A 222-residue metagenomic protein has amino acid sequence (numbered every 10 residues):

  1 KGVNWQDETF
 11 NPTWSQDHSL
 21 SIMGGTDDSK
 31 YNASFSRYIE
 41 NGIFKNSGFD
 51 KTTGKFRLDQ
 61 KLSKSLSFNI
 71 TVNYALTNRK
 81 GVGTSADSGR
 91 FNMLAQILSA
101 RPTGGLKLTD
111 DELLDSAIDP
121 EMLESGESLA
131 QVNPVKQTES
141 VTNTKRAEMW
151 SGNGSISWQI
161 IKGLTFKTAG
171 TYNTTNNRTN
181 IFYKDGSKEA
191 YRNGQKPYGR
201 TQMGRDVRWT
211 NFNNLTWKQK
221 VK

Functional and structural regions predicted by a protein language model:
K1, G42-S47, T53, R57-S151 (+2 more regions): Surface-exposed loop/interface segments of Gram-negative outer-membrane beta-barrel transport/assembly proteins
G2-T13: Periplasmic N-terminal accessory/gating domains of Gram-negative outer-membrane beta-barrel systems
T9-F10, D17-I39, I43, K55-K61 (+2 more regions): Predominantly transmembrane beta-strands of Gram-negative outer membrane beta-barrel pores used for transport
S15, T26-D27, S63, Q159-I161 (+1 more regions): Outer-membrane beta-barrel channels and translocator barrels
L164: An active-site-proximal structural segment forming one wall of the substrate-binding cleft that immediately precedes
